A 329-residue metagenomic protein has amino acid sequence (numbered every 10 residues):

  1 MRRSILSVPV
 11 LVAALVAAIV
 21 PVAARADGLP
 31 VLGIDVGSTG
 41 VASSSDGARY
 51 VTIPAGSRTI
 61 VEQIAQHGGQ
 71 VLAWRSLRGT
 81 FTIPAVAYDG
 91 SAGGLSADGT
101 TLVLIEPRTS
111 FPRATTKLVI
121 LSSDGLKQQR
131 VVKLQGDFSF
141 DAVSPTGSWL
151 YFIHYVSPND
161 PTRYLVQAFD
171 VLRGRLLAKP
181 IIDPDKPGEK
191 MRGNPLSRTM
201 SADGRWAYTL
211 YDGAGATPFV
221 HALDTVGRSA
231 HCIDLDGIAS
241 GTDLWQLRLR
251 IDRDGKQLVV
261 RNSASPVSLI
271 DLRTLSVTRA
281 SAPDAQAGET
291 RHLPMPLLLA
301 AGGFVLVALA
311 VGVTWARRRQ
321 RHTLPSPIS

Functional and structural regions predicted by a protein language model:
G28-I34, Q70-A85, K127-K133, R175-E189 (+2 more regions): A short beta-strand motif characteristic of beta-propeller blades
G33-S44, T80-G94, Q135-P145, D185-M200 (+2 more regions): Repeated scaffold domains used in trafficking and secretory/extracellular systems, primarily beta-propellers
D46-A48, D98-T100, T146-S148, D203-R205 (+1 more regions): Short coil/turn segments that connect the beta-strands within blades of beta-propeller domains
V51-T52, L104, F152-I153, T209 (+1 more regions): Residue position within the beta-strands of beta-propeller blades
A55-T59, P107-P112, Y155-P161, D212-T217 (+1 more regions): Short glycine/acidic-enriched loop and turn motifs that connect beta-strands
A65-G69, S122-L126, D170-G174, D224-R228 (+1 more regions): Short loop/turn segments that connect beta-strands within beta-propeller blades
S229, I233-R291: Membrane-proximal extracellular "stem/stalk" segments of glycoproteins immediately N-terminal to a transmembrane helix
G303, V307-S329: C-terminal membrane-anchoring or membrane-association module
